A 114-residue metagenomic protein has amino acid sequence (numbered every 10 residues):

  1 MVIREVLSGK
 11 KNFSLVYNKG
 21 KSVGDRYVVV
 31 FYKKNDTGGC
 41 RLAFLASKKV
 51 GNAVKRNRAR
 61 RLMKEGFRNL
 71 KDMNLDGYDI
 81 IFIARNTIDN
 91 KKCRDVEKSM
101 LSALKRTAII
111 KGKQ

Functional and structural regions predicted by a protein language model:
M1-Q114: Positively charged, solvent-exposed patches that mediate nucleic-acid binding
